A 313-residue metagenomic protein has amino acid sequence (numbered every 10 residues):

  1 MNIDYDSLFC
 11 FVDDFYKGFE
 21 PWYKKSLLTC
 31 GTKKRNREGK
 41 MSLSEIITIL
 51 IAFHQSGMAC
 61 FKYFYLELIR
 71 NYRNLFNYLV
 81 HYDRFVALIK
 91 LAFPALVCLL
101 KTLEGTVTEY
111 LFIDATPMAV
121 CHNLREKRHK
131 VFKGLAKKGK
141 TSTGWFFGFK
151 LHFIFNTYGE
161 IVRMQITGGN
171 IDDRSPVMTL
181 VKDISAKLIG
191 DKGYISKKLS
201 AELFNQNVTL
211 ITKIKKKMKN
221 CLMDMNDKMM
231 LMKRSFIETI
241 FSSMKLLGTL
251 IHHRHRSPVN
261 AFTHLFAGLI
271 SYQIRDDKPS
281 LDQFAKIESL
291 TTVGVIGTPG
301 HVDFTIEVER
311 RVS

Functional and structural regions predicted by a protein language model:
M1-V293: Short alpha-helical elements
G294-S313: Switch II of P-loop NTPase G domains
